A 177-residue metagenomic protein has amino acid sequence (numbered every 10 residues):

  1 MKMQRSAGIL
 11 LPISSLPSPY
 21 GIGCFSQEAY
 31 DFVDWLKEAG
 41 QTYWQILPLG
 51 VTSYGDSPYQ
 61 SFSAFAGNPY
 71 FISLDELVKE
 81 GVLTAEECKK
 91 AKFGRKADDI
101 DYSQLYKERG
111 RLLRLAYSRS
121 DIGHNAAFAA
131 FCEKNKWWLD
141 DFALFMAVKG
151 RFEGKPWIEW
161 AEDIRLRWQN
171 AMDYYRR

Functional and structural regions predicted by a protein language model:
K2-R177: Acidic/aromatic-lined carbohydrate-recognition and catalytic surfaces of CAZymes acting on diverse glycans
